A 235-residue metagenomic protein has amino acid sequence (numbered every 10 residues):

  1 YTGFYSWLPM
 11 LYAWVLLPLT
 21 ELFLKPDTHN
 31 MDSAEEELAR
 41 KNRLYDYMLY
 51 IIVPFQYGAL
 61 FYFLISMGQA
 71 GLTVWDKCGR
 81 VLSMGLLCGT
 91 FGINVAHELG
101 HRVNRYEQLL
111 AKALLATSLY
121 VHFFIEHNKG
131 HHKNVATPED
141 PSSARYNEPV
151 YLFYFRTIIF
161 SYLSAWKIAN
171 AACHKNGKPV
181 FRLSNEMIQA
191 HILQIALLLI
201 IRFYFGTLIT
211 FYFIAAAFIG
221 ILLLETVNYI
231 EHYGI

Functional and structural regions predicted by a protein language model:
Y1-L8, Y62-G79, I200-Y212: Helix-coil boundary and interhelical linker segments in multi-pass alpha-helical membrane proteins
T2-L22: Loop-to-helix transition at the N-terminal end of transmembrane alpha-helices
V15-D27, M84-G100, V121-F124, T157-A165 (+1 more regions): Transmembrane alpha-helical segments that form the membrane-embedded catalytic/substrate-channel core of multi-pass
F23-M31, Y57-K77, N94-E98: Transmembrane alpha-helix boundary signature
D32-F55: Juxtamembrane helix-capping/reentrant segments at transmembrane boundaries
L49-L60, Q189-I200: Core segments of transmembrane alpha-helices that mediate helix-helix packing or line hydrophobic substrate/ligand
Q69-S83, L87, F91-L119: Membrane-interface helix-loop-helix junctions at boundaries between adjacent transmembrane segments
R105-N176, Y233-I235: Membrane-proximal soluble regions of multi-pass membrane proteins
